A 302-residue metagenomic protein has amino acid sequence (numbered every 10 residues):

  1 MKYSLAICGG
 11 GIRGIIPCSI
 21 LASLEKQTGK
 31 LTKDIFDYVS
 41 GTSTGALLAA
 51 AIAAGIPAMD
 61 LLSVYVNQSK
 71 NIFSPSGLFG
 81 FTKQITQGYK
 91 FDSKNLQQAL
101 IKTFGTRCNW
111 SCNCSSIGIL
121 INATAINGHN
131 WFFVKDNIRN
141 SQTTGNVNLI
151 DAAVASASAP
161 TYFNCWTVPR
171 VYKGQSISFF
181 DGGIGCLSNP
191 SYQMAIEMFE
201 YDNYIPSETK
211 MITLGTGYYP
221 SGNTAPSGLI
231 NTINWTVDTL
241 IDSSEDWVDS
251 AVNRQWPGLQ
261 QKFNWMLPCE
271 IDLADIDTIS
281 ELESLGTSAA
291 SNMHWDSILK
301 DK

Functional and structural regions predicted by a protein language model:
K2-C8, I12-T103, D151-A153: Patatin-like phospholipase
K30-I35, W110-S116, N203-E208: Short helix-terminating capping/connector loops at secondary-structure junctions
S43-T44, L214-T224: Short, conserved secondary-structure transition motifs
T82-Y89, F180-G182, E270-D277: Active-site rim elements
Q84-I85, Y89-G118, G185, K210 (+1 more regions): Surface cap/lid and interfacial helix-loop subdomains adjacent to catalytic sites that gate substrate access
C114-E200: Active-site gating loop/helix substructures
V168, Y172-Q175, I184-L187, D202-P206 (+2 more regions): C-terminal helical/tail subdomains of lipid-metabolizing enzymes
